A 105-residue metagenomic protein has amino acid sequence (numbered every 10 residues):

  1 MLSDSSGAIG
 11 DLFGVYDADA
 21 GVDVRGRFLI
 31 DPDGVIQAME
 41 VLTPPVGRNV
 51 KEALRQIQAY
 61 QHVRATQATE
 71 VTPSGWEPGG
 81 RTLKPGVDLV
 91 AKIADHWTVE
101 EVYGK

Functional and structural regions predicted by a protein language model:
M1-K105: Chalcogenol-based redox active-site neighborhoods
